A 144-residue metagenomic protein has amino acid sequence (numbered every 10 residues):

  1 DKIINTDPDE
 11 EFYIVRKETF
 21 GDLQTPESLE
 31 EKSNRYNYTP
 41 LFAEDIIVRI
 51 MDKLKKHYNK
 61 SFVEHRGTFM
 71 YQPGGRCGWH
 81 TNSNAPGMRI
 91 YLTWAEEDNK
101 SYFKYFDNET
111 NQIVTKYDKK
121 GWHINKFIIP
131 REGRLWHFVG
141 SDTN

Functional and structural regions predicted by a protein language model:
K2-N5, G87: N-acyltransferase acceptor-side catalytic subdomain
I3, I50-N59, I129, V139: Hydrophobic, Leu/Ile/Phe/Ala-enriched alpha-helical segments that form helix-helix packing faces
T6-P8, I124: Intrinsic-disorder/low-complexity regions
D9, I14-K100, K104-F106, Q112: Conserved double-stranded beta-helix
K104-N144: Catalytic core of Fe(II)/2-oxoglutarate
